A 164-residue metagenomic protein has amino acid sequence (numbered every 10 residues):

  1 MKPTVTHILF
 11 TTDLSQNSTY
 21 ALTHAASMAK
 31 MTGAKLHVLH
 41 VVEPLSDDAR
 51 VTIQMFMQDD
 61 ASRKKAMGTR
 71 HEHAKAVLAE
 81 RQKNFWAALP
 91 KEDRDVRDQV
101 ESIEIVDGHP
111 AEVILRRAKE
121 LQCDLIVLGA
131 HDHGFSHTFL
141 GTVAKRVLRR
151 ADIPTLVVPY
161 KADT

Functional and structural regions predicted by a protein language model:
M1-T4, L45, K83-I126, A162-T164: Structural beta-alpha unit
K2-K64, R94: Small/aliphatic-rich secondary-structure junction motif
I53-M57, L121, A144-R146: Short, hinge-like loop/turn segments at secondary-structure boundaries
Q58-E80: A short acidic, glycine-rich active-site loop that binds or catalyzes chemistry on phosphate/adenosine moieties
L125-R146, T164: Glycine-rich, Arg-bearing micro-motifs that act as flexible, cationic patches
V143, A151-D152: Short, structured coil segments at secondary-structure junctions
I153-D163: Short, flexible loop segments at boundaries between secondary-structure elements
